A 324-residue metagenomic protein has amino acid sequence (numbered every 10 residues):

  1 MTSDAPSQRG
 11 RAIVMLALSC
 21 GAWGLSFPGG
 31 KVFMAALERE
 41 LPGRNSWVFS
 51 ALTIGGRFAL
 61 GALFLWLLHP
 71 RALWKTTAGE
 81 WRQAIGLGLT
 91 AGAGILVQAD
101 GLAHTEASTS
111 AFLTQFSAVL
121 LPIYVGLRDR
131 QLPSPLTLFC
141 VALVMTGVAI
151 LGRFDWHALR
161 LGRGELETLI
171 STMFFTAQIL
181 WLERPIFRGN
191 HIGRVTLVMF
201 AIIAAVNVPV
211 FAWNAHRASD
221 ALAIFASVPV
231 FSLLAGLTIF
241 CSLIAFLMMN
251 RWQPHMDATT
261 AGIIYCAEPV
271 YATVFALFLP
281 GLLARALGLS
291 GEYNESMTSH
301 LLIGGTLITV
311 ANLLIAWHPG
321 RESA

Functional and structural regions predicted by a protein language model:
M1-L52, L89, A93, V97 (+4 more regions): Glycine-/small-residue-enriched transmembrane alpha-helix faces in small-molecule transporters and effluxers
T2, I54, F58, R153 (+2 more regions): C-terminal-most transmembrane helix of multi-pass membrane proteins
R11-S19, W66-V97, R163-S171, A221-I244: Loop-to-transmembrane-helix transition segments
K31-R44, G152-L161, W213-P229, G281-M297: Membrane-interface helix termini and inter-helical loops of multi-pass transporters
A35-A93, L120-Y124, L143, F174-L182 (+3 more regions): Transmembrane alpha-helices of multi-pass small-molecule transport proteins
S46-L60, D100-S117, L161-F174, S227-I239 (+1 more regions): Structural signature of hydrophobic alpha-helical transmembrane segments
A72-L73, Q98, S117-F139, A149 (+1 more regions): C-terminal transmembrane-helix exit sites in multi-pass transporters
G92-L96, S110-F116, L182-A204, T238-F278: Helix-helix packing/entry segments at the starts of transmembrane helices
